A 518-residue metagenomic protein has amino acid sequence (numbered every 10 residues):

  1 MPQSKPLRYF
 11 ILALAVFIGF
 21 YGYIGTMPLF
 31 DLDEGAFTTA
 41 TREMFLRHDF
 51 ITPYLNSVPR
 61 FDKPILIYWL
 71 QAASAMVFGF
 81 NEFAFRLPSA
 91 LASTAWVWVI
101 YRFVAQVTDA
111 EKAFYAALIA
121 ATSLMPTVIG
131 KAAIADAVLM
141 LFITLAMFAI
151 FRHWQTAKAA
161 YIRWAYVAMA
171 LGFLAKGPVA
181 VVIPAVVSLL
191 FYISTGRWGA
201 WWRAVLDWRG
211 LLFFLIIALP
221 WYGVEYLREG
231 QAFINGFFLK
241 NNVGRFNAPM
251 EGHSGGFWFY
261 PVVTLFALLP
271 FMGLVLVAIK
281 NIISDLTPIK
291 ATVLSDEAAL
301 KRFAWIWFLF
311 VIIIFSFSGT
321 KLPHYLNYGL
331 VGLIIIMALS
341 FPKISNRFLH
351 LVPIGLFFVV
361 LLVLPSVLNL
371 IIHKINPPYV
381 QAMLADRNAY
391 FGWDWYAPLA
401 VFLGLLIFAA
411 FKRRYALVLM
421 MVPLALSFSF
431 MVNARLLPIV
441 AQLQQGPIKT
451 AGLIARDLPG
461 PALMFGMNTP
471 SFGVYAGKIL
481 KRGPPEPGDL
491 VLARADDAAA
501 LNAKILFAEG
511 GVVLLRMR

Functional and structural regions predicted by a protein language model:
M1-H350, A441, A508-V513: Membrane-integral, polyisoprenol-dependent glycosyltransferases of the GT-C/oligosaccharyltransferase superfamily
K5, I279-R518: Membrane-embedded architecture of ER/inner-membrane glycosylation machinery
